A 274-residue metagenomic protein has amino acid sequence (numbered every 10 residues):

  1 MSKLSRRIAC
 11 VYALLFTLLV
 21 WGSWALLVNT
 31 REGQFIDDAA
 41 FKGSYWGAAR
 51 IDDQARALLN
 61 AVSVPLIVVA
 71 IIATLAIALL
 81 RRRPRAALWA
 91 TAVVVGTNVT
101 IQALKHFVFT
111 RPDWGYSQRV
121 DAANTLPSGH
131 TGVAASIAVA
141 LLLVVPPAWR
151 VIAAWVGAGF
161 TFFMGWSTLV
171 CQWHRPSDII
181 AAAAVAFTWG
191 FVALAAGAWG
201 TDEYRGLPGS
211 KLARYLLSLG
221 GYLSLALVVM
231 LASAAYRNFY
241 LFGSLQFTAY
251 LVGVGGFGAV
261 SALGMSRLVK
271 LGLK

Functional and structural regions predicted by a protein language model:
M1-L4, G272-K274: Short, low-complexity, intrinsically disordered N-terminal peptides in bacterial proteins
S2-D121, L142, L225-M230, Y240-L263 (+1 more regions): Hydrophobic alpha-helical bundle signature of multipass membrane enzymes
Q118-V254: Membrane-embedded catalytic cores of phosphoryl/pyrophosphoryl-handling enzymes
W199-E203, G264-K274: Membrane-interface capping segments at transmembrane-helix boundaries
